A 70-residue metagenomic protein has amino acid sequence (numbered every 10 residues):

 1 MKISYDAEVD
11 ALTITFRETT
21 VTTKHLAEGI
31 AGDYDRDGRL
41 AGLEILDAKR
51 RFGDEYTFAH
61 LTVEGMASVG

Functional and structural regions predicted by a protein language model:
M1-G70: Small, basic N-terminal interaction modules of short regulatory proteins
